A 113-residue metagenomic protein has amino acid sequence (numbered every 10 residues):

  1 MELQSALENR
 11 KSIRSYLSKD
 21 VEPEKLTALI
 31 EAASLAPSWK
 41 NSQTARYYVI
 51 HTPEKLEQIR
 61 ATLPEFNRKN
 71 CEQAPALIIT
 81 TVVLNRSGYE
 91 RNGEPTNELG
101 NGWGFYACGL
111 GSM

Functional and structural regions predicted by a protein language model:
M1-M113: Acidic, surface-exposed loops and disordered segments
